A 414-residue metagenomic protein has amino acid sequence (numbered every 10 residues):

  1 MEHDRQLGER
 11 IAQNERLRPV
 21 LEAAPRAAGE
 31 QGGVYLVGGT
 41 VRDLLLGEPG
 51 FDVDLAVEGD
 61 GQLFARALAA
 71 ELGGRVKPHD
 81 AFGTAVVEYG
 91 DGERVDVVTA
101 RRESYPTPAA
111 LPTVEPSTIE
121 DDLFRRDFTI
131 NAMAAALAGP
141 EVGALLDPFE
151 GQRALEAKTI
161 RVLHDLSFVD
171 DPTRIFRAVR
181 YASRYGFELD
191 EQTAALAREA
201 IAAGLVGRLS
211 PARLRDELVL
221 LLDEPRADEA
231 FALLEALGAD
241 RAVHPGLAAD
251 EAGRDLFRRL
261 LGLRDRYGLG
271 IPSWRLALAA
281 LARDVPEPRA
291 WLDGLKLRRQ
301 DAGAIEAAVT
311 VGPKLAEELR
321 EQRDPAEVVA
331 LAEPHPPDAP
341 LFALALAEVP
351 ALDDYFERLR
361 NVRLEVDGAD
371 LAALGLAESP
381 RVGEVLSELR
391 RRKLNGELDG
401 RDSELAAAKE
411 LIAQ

Functional and structural regions predicted by a protein language model:
M1-Q414: Catalytic cores of the polymerase beta-like nucleotidyltransferase superfamily and closely associated nucleotide
